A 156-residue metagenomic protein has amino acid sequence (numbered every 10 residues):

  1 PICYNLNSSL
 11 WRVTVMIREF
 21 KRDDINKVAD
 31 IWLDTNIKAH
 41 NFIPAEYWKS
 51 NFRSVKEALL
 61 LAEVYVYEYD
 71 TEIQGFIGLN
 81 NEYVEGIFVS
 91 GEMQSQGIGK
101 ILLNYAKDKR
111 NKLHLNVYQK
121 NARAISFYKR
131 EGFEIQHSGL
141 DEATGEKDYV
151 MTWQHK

Functional and structural regions predicted by a protein language model:
M16-D30: A short beta-loop-alpha structural element at the N-terminal edge of CoA-dependent acyl/N-acetyltransferase catalytic
D30-K56: Conserved GNAT-fold acetyl-CoA-binding loop/helix
S54-V66, Y83: A short helix-loop-beta-strand connector motif used in the catalytic cores of GNAT acetyltransferases and, in some
E63-G75: Conserved beta-hairpin
V84-Q94, V117-Y118: A short, internal acetyl-CoA/4′-phosphopantetheine-binding micro-motif in the GNAT/acyltransferase core
S95-D108, S126-R130: Conserved acetyl-CoA-binding loop-helix of GNAT-fold acetyltransferases
D108-K120: Conserved GNAT acetyl-CoA-binding A-motif
K129-S138: Conserved acetyl-CoA-binding loop of GNAT-fold acetyltransferases
